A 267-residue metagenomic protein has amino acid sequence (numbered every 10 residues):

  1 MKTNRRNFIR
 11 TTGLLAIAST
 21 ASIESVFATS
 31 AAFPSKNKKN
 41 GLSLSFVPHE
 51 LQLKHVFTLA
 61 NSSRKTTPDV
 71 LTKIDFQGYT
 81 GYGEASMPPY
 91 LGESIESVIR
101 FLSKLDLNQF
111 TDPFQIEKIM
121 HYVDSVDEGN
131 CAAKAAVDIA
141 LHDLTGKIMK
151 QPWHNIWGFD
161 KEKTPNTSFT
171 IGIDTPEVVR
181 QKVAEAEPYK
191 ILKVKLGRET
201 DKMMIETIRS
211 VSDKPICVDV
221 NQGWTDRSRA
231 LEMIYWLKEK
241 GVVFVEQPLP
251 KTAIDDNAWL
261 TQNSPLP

Functional and structural regions predicted by a protein language model:
M1-N4: N-terminal secretory signal peptides
N7-T29: N-terminal export signals
I23-T58, K65, D75: C-terminal segment of N-terminal export signals and the immediately downstream linker at the start of the mature
K38-F46, D75, T80-I148: Metal- or metallocofactor-binding catalytic centers and their adjacent structured scaffolds across diverse enzyme
P165-T175, K195, N221: Active-site mouth loops of central-metabolism enzymes
D174-E185, A230-E232: Short, acidic/polar
E185-L192: Catalytic domains of carbohydrate-active enzymes, especially glycoside hydrolases
V194, E199-P267: Catalytic core of soluble alpha/beta enzymes
